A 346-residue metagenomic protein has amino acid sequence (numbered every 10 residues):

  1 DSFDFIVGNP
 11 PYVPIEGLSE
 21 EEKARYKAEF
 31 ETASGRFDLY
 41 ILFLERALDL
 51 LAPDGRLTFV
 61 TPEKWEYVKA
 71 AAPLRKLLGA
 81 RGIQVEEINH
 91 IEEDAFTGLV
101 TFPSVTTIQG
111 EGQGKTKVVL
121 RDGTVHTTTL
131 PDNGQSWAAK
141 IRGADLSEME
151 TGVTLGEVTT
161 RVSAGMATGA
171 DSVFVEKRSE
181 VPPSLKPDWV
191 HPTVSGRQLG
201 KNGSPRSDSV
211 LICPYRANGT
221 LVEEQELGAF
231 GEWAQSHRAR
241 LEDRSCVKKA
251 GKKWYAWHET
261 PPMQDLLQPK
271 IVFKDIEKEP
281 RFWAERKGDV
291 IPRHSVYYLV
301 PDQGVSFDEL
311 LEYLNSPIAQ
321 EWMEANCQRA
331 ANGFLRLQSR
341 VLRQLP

Functional and structural regions predicted by a protein language model:
D1-F174, R293-S295: Signature of N6-adenine DNA methyltransferases within the class I
G134-P346: Polybasic, glycine- and aromatic-enriched phosphate-binding surface used to engage nucleic acids
